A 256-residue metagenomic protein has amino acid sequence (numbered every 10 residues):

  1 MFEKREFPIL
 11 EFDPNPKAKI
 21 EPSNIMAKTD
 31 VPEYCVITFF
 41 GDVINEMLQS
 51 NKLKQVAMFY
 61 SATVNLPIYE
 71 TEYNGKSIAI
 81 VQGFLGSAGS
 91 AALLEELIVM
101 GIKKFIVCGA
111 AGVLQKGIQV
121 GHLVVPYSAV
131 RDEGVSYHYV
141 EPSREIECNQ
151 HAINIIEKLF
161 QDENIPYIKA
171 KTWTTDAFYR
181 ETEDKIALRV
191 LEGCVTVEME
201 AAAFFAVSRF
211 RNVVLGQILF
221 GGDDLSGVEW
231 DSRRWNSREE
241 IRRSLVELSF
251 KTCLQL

Functional and structural regions predicted by a protein language model:
M1-I106, G112-L256: Accessory terminal and edge-of-domain segments that mediate assembly/interaction and cofactor placement around
